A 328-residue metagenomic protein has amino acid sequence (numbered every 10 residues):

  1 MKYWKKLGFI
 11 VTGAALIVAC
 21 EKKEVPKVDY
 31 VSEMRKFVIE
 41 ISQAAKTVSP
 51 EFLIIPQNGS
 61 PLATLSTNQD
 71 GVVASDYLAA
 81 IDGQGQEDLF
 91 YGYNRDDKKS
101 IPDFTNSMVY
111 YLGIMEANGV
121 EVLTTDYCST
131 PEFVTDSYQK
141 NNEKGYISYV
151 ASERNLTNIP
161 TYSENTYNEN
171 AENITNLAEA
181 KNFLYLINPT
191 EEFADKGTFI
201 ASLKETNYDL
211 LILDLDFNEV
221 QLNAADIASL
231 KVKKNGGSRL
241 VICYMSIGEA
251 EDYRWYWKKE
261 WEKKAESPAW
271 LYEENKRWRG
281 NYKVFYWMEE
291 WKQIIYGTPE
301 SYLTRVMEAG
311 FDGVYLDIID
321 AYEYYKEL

Functional and structural regions predicted by a protein language model:
M1-G8: Bacterial N-terminal signal peptides that target proteins for export
F9-A14, E51: Low-complexity, charge- and small-residue-enriched intrinsically disordered regions
T12-V28: Bacterial Sec-dependent N-terminal signal peptides
K23-L328: Glycan-processing catalytic domains of CAZymes
